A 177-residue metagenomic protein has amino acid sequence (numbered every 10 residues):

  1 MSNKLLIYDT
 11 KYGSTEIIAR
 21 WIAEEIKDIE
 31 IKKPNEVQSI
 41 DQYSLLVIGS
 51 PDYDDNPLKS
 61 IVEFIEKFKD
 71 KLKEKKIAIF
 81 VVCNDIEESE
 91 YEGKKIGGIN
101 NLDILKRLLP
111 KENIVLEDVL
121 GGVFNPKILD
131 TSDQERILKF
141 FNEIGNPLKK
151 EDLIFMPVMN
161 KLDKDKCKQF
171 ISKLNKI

Functional and structural regions predicted by a protein language model:
M1-N3, K176-I177: Short, Lys/Arg-enriched, disordered terminal segments
S2-K27: N-terminal beta1-alpha1 ligand-phosphate binding loop
K4-L5, E30, A78, L116: A structural signal for isolated positions on well-ordered beta-strands in alpha/beta enzyme cores
E25, L45, Y53-I177: FMN-binding flavodoxin-like domain, especially the glycine-rich phosphate-binding loop
K27-Q38: A short, well-structured beta->alpha microelement
D41-Q42: Alpha-helix C-terminal capping/helix-to-coil transition sites in glycosyltransferase folds
